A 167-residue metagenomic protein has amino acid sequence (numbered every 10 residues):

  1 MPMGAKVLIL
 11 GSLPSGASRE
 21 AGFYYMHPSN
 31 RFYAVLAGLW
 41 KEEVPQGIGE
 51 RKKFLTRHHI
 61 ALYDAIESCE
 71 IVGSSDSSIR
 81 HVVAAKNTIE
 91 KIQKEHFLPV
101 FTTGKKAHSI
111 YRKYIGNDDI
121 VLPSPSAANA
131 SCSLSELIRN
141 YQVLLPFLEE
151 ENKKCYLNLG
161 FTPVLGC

Functional and structural regions predicted by a protein language model:
P2-K6, H27-P28, S75-A84, R112-C167: C-terminal capping/extension of enzyme domains
K6-V7, P99: Structural motif
I9-S12: N-terminal nucleotide-binding beta1-loop-alpha1 segment
A17-S78: Short, surface-exposed acidic-centric catalytic microdomains
V83-Q93: A short, acidic, amphipathic alpha-helical segment used as a generic capping/interface helix at domain edges
I92-V100: Proline-aspartate-enriched helix->loop->beta-strand connector
T103: Conserved residues at the C-terminal ends of beta-strands
K106-H108: Alpha-helix capping/helix-boundary segments
